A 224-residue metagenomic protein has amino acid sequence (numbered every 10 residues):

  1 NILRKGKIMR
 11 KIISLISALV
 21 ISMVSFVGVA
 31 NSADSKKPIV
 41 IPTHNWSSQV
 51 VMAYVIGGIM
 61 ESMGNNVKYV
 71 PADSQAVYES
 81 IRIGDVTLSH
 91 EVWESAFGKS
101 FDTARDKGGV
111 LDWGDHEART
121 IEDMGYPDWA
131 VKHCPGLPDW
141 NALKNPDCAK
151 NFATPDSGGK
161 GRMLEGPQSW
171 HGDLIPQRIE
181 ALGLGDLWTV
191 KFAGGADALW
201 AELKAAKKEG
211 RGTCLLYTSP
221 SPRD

Functional and structural regions predicted by a protein language model:
N1-I8: Short, Lys/Arg-enriched N-terminal segments with co-localized hydrophobic residues within the first ~10-30 amino acids
M23-A30: C-terminal segment of classical bacterial N-terminal signal peptides
S35-S48, N66-V70, K160-L164: Short, well-ordered beta-strand elements
A53, A72-G108, A198, E202-A206 (+1 more regions): Pocket-flanking alpha-helical
I56-M63, K150-T189: Ligand-binding cleft/hinge of the Venus flytrap
N66-D73, L187-G195: Short beta-strand-to-loop elements that line the ligand-binding cleft of bilobed periplasmic-binding protein-like
G109-L164: A conserved helix-loop-strand patch within extracytoplasmic ligand-binding domains of the periplasmic binding
Y217-D224: Conserved small/polar residues in nucleotide/adenosyl-binding loops
